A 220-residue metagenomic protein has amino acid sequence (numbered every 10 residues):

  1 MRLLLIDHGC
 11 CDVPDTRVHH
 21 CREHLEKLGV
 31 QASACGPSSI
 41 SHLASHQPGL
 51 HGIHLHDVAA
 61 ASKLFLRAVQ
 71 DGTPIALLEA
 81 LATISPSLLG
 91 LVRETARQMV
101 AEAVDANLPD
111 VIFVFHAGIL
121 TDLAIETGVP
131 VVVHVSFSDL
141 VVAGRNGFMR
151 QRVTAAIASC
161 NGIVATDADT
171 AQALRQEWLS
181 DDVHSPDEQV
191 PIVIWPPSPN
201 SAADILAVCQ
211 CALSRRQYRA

Functional and structural regions predicted by a protein language model:
M1-H56, I205-L206: N-terminal subdomain of nucleotide-sugar transferases
P14, P37, F113-H116, A165-D167: Replace "coordinates the UDP/GDP/TDP-sugar" with "coordinates nucleotide-activated sugar donors
A34-M99: A conserved catalytic-core segment of Leloir-type glycosyltransferases
L89, V100-G118: Short N-terminal targeting/anchoring amphipathic segment
V111-V114, A124-V142: Active-site proximal beta-strand in glycosyltransferases
N146-I163: Membrane-proximal helix-turn-helix segments that form the acceptor-binding/catalytic region of lipid-linked
N161-D187: A short, active-site helix/loop in glycosyltransferases that binds the activated sugar's phosphate group
P196-A220: C-terminal amphipathic helix plus adjacent low-complexity, charged tail appended to glycosyltransferase catalytic
